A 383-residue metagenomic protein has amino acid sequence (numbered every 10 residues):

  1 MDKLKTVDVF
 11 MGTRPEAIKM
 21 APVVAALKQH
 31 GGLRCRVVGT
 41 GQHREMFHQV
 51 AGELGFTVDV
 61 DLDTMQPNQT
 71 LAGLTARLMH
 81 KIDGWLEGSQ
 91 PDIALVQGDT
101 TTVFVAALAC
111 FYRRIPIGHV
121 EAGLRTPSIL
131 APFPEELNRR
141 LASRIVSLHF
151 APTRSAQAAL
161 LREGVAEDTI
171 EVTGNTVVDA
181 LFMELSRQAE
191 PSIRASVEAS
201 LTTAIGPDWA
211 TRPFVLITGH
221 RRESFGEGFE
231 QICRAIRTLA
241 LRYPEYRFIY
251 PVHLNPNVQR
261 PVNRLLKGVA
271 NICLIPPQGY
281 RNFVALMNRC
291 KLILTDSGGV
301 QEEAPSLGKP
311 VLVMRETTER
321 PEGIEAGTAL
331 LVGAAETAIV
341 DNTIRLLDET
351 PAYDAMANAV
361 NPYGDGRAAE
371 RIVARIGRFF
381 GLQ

Functional and structural regions predicted by a protein language model:
M1-Y250, N255-Q383: Nucleotide-activated sugar donor-binding and catalytic core shared by glycosyltransferases and related lipid-linked
